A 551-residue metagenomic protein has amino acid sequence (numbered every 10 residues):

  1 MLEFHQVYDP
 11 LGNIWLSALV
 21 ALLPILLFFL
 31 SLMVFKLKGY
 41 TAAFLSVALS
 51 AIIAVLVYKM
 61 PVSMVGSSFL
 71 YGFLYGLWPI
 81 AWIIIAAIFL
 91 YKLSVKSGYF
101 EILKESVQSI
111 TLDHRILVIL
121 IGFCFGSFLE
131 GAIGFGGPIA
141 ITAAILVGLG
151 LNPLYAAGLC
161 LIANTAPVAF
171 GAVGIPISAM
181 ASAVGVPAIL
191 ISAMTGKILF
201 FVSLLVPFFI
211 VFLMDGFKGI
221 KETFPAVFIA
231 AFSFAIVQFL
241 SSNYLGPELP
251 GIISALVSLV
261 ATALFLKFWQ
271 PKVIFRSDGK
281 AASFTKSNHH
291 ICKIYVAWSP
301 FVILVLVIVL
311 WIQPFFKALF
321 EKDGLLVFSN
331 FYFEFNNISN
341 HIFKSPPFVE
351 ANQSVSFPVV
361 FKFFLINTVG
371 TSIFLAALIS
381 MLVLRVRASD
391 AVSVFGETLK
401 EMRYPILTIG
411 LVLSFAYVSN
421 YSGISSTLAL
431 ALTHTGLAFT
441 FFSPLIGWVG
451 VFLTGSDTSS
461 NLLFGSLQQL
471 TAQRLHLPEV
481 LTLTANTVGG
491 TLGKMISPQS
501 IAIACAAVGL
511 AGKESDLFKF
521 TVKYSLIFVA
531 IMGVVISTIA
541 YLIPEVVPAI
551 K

Functional and structural regions predicted by a protein language model:
L2, A169-G279, V488-K551: Juxtamembrane and boundary regions of transmembrane helices in multi-pass small-molecule transporters and channels
D9-L23, G76-I80, I133-P138, I189-L204 (+3 more regions): Structural signature of hydrophobic alpha-helical transmembrane segments
V20-F29, L37-K59, A81-A87, V227-A231 (+5 more regions): Hydrophobic mid-bilayer segments of alpha-helices in multi-pass membrane transport proteins, especially secondary
G66-L149, R385-T471: Membrane-embedded alpha-helical segments and adjacent helix-loop junctions characteristic of multi-pass solute
V95-F100, L112-D113, L146-Y155, S182-I189 (+5 more regions): Juxtamembrane helix-boundary/capping and inter-helix hinge elements in multi-pass membrane proteins
R115-S127, P153-A166, P187-P207, G410-L411 (+2 more regions): Alpha-helical transmembrane segments of multi-pass membrane proteins
G137-I145, L161, G174-G185, L213 (+3 more regions): Re-entrant/interfacial helical elements at transmembrane boundaries that shape and gate the permeation pathway
A281, N288-I446: Transmembrane helical segments that form the transport core of multi-pass membrane transport proteins
